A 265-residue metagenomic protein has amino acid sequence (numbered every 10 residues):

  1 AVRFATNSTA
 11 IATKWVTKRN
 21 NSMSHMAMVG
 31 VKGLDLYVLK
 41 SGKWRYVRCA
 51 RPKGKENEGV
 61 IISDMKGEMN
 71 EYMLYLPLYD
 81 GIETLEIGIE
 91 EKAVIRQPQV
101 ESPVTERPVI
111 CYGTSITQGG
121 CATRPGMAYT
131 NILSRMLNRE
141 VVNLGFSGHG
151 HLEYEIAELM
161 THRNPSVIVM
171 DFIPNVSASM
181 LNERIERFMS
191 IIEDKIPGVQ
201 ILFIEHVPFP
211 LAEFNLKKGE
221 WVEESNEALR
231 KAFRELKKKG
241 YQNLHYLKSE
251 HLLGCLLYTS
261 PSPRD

Functional and structural regions predicted by a protein language model:
A1-P108, T259: N-terminal secretory targeting modules
D64-K66, Y72-G150, Y154-N164: Serine-esterase "nucleophile elbow" of acetyl-processing enzymes
Y129, R184-F188, S225-A232: A general structural detector for well-ordered alpha-helical segments in enzyme core domains, enriched
L133, G150-K195, H206-F214: Oxyanion-hole/transition-state-stabilizing segment in secreted/luminal serine hydrolases and related acyltransferases
I173-A178, G219-W221, S260: The substrate-binding groove and active-site-proximal loops of carbohydrate-active enzymes, especially glycoside
I196-Q200: A short helix->loop->beta-strand "cap" motif at the edges of active sites that frequently abuts
F209-K248: Substrate-gating cap/lid alpha-helix
Y258-D265: Conserved small/polar residues in nucleotide/adenosyl-binding loops
